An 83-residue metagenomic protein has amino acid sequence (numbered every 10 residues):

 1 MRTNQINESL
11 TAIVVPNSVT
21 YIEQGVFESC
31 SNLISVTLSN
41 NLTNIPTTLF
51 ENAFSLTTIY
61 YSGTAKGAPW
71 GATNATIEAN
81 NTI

Functional and structural regions predicted by a protein language model:
M1-T3, E23-E28, P46-L49: Consensus positions within tandem repeat domains that build extended binding/scaffold surfaces
R2, A12, F27, A75-T76: A subset of signal/propeptide-processing and intrinsically disordered low-complexity segments in secreted/extracellular
I6-Y21, S31-N44, F54-A68, A79-I83: Structural signature of tandem-repeat unit edges
F50-N52, G71-A75: A structural signal for leucine-rich repeat
